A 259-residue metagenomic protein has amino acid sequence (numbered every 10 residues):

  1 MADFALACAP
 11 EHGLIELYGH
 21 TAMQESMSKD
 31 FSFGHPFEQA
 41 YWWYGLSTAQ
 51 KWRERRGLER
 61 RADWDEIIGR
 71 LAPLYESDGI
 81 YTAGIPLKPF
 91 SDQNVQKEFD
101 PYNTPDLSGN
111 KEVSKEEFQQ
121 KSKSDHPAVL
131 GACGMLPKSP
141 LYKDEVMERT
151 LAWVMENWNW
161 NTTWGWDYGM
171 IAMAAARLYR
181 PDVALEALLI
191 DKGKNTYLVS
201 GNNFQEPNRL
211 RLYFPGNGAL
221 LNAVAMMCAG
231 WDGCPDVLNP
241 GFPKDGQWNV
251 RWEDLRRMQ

Functional and structural regions predicted by a protein language model:
A2-A5, E117-Q119: Low-complexity, polar-biased intrinsically disordered regions enriched in Pro/Ser/Thr/Gly
D3-R55: Acidic/histidine-rich catalytic neighborhood
A5, E11-E25, P89-D92, G241-L255: Short, surface-exposed recognition loops and adjoining beta-strand edges that mediate ligand/DNA contacts, enriched
A7, A40, S122-S124, L255-M258: A general structural signal for short secondary-structure junctions and capping/turn motifs
P36-D232: Active-site core of glycosidic bond-cleaving carbohydrate-active enzymes
P215-M258: Catalytic cores of secreted or luminal carbohydrate-active enzymes
